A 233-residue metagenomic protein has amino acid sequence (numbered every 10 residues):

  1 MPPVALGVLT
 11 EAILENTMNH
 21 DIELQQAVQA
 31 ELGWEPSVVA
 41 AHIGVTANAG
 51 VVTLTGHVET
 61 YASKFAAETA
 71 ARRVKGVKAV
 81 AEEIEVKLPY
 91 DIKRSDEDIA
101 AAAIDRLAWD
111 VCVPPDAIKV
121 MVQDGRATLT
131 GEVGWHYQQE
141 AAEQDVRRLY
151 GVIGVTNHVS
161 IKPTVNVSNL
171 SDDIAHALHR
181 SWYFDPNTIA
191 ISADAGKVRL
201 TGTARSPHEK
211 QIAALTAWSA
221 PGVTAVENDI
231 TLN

Functional and structural regions predicted by a protein language model:
M1-N233: N-terminal targeting leaders
